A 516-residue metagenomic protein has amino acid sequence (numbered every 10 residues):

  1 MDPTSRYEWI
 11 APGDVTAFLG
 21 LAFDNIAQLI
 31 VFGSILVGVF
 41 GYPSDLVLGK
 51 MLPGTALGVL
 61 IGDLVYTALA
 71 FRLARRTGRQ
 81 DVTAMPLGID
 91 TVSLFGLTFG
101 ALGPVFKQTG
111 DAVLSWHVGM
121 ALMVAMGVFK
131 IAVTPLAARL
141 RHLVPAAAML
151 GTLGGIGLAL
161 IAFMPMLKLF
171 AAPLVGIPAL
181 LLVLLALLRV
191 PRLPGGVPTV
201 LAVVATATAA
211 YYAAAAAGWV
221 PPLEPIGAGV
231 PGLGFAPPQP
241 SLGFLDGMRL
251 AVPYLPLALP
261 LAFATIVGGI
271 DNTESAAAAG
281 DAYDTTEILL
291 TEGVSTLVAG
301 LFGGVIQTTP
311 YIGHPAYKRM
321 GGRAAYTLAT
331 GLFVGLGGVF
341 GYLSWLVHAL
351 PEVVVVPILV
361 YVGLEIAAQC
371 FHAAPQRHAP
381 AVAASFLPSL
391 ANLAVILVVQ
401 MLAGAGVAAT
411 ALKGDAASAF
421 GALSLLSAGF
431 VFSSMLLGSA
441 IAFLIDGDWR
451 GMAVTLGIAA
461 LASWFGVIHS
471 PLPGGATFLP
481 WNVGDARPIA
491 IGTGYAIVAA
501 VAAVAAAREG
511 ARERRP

Functional and structural regions predicted by a protein language model:
D2-I10, L29-I35, H314-P315, A329-R515: Transmembrane alpha-helical segments and their short flanking loops that form helix-hairpins/helix-helix interfaces
T4-L180, P315-S344, H348-L359, I366-A374 (+2 more regions): Early transmembrane hairpin of solute transport permeases
R6-A11, D45-L48, Y66-D81, L250-A324: Membrane-embedded helical hairpins/re-entrant loop segments and their flanking transmembrane helices within multi-pass
L19, F23, V124, L169 (+7 more regions): Hydrophobic alpha-helical transmembrane segments of multi-pass membrane proteins
A27, A56, P135, V267-E274 (+10 more regions): Conserved active-site and cofactor/substrate-binding residues in soluble primary-metabolism enzymes
L46-L64, A68, K168, L182-D271 (+6 more regions): Flexible hinge motifs at transmembrane-helix junctions and intramembrane kinks/re-entrant loops in multi-pass membrane
F71-R75, R79, A138-R139, A146 (+6 more regions): Transmembrane helix-loop junctions in multipass membrane proteins, especially transporters and channels
V133-L136, V190, A213-A217, L301 (+1 more regions): Helix-loop junctions at the membrane-solvent interface of multi-pass transporters, primarily the C-terminal
